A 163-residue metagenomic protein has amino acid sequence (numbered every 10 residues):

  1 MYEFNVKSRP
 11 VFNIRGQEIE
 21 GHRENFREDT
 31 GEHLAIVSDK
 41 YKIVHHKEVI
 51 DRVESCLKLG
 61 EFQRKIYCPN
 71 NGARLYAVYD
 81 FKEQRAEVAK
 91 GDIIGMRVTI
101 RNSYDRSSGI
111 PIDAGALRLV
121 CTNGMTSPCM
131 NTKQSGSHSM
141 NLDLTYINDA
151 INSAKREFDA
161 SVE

Functional and structural regions predicted by a protein language model:
M1-C56: Feature for intrinsically disordered/low-complexity regulatory segments and propeptides
K58-E163: Intrinsic disorder/low-complexity polar-acidic segments
